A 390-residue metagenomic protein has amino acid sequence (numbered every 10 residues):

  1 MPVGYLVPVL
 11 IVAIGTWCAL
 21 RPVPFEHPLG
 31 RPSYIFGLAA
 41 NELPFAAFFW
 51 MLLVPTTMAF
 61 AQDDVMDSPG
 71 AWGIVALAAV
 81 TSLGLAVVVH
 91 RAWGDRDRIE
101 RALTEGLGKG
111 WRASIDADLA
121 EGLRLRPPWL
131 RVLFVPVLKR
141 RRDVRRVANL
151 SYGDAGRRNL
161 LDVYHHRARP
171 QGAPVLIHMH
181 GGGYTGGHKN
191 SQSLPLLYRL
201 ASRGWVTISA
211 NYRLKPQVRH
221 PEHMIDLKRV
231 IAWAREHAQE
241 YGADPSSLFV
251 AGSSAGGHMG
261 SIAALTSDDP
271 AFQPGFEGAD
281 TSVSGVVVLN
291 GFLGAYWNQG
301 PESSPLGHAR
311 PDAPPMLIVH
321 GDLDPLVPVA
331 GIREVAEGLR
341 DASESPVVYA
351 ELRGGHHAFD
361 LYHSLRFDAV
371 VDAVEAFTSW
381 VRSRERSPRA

Functional and structural regions predicted by a protein language model:
P2-L29, G37-M51, R333, D341-A390: C-terminal catalytic histidine-bearing segment of alpha/beta-hydrolase fold enzymes
P28, P32-T56, A117-Q171: N-terminal cap/lid segment of alpha/beta-hydrolase-fold proteins
M58-A59, R229-P301, P305: Primarily recognizes the serine-hydrolase "nucleophile elbow" in alpha/beta-hydrolase and SGNH/GDSL folds
G172-G182: Short beta-strand element of the alpha/beta-hydrolase
M179-G181, A234, N290, H320: The conserved beta1-alpha1 loop
H188-L197, I208-P245, L361-V370: Catalytic nucleophile-loop/oxyanion-hole region of alpha/beta-hydrolase and closely related hydrolase-like folds
D312, I318-H320, D324: Short beta-strand/loop motif that positions the catalytic acidic residue of the alpha/beta-hydrolase fold
P325-E334: Conserved alpha/beta-hydrolase "acid-adjacent" motif
